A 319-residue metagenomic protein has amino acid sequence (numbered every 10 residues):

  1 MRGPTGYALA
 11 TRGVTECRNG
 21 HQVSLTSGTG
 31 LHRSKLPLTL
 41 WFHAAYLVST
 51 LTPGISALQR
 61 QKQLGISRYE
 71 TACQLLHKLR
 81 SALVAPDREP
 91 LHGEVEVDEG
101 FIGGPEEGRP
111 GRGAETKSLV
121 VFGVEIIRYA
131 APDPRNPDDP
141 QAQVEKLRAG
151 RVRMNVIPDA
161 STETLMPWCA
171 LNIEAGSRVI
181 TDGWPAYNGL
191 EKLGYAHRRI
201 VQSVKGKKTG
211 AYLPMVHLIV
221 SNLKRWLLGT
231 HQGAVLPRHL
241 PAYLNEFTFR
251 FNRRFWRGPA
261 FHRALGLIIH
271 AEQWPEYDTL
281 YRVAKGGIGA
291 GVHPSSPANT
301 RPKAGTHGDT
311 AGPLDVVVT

Functional and structural regions predicted by a protein language model:
M1-T319: Residue-level recognition of single "structural anchor" positions that define or cap local secondary structure
